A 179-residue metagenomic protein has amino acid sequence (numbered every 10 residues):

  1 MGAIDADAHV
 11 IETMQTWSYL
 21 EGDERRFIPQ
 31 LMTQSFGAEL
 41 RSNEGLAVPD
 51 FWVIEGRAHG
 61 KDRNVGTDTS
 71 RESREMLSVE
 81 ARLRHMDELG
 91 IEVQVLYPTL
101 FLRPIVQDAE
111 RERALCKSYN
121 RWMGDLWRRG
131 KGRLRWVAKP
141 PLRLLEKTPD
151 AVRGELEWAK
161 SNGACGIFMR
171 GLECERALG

Functional and structural regions predicted by a protein language model:
M1-G179: Helix-coil boundary/capping segments in enzymes
